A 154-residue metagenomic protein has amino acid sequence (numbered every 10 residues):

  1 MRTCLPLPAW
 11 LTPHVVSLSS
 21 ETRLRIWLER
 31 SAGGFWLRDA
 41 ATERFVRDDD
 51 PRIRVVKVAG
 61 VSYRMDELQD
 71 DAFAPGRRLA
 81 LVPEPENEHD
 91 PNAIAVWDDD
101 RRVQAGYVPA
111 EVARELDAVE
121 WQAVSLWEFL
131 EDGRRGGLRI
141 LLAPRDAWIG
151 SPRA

Functional and structural regions predicted by a protein language model:
M1-A154: Conserved active-site motif detector
